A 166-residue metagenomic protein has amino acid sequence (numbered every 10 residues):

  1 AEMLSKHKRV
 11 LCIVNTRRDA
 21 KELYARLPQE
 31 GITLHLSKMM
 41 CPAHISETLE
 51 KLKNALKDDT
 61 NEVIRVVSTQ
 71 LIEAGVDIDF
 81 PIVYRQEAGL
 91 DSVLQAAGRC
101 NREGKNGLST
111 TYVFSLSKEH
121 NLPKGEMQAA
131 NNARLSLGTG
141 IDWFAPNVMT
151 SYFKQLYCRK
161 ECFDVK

Functional and structural regions predicted by a protein language model:
E2-R9, I13, R18-Q29, T33-L49 (+4 more regions): C-terminal helicase lobe and adjacent C-terminal extensions/tails of nucleic-acid helicase motors
K57-E73, R85: Conserved two-lobed SF2 helicase motor
G75-D77: Conserved P-loop NTPase nucleotide-binding/switch module
D79-V83: Short hinge/gating elements
